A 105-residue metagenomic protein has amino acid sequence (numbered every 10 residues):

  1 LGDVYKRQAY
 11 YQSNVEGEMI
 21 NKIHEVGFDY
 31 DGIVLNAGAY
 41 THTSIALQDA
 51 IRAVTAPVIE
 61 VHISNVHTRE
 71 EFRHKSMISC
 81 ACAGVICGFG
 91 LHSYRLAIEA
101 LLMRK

Functional and structural regions predicted by a protein language model:
L1-Y5: Short, small-residue-biased leader/transition segments that mark boundaries at the very start of proteins
A9-G17: Short beta->alpha junction loops
E25, S44-T55: Short Gly/Thr/Asp-enriched flexible loops that form oxyanion-binding sites at enzyme active sites
V26-I33: Short acidic/histidine-rich motifs immediately flanking catalytic phosphotransfer sites in two-component signaling
G38-T41, S64-V66: Short glycine-rich anion-binding loops that position phosphate/pyrophosphate groups of nucleotides and phosphorylated
A53-R69: Short, acidic/small-residue loops that bind anionic groups at enzyme active sites
R73-L91: Short beta-strand elements at the ligand-binding edges of bilobed clamshell
C87-K105: A charged, well-structured terminal subsegment
